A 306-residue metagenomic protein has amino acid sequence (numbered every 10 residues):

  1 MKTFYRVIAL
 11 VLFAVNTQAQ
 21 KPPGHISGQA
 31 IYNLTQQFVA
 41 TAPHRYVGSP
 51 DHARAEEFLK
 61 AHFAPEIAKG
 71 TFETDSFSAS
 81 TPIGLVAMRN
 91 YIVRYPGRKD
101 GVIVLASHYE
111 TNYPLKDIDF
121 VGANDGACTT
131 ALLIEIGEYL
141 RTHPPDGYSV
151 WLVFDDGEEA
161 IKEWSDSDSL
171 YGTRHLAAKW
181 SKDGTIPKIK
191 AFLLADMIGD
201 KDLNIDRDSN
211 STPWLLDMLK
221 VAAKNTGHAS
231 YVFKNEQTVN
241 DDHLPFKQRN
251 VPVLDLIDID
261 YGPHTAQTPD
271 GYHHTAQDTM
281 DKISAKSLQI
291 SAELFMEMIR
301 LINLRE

Functional and structural regions predicted by a protein language model:
M1-K21: Bacterial Sec-dependent N-terminal signal peptides
H25, P43, P50, T74 (+2 more regions): Active-site-adjacent substrate-binding region of metalloamidase/peptidase-like peptide-processing proteins
N33-R98: A non-catalytic alpha/beta surface segment that caps or lines the substrate-entry region of metallo-dependent hydrolase
N33-Y46, K116, D196, K201-D202 (+1 more regions): Acidic/histidine-rich, surface-exposed loop or edge segments in extracytoplasmic proteins
Q37, I92, V102-A106, W151-F154 (+3 more regions): Structural recognition of the beta-strand scaffold that forms the well-ordered cores of secreted hydrolase catalytic
H44, S78-T81, R98-K99, Y109-Y113 (+4 more regions): Solvent-exposed loop/turn segments at secondary-structure junctions within structured extracellular/periplasmic domains
G70, K99-I103, P145-V150, P187-A191 (+1 more regions): Loop/turn elements at helix/coil->beta-strand transitions in domains of secreted/extracellular proteins
A87, D117-K220, S230, N235-H243: Acidic/histidine-rich catalytic neighborhood of metal-dependent amide-processing enzymes
